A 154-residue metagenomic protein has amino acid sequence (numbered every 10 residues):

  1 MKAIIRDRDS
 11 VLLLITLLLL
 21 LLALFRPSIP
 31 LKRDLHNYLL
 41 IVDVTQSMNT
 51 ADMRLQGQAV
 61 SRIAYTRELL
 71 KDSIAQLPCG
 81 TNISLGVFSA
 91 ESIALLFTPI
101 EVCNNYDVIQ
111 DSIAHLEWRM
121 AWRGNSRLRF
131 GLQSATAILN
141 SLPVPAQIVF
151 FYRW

Functional and structural regions predicted by a protein language model:
M1-L40, V44-L55: Acidic, polar low-complexity linker/tail segments
L20, D43-T45, L85-A90, G131 (+2 more regions): DG-centered beta-turn motif at the end of beta-strands
R33, Y65, N104, R123-F130: Charged, alpha-helix-enriched surfaces in structured cytosolic catalytic cores of large nucleotide-utilizing machines
L35-Y38, M48-I83, E101-N105: …and closely analogous acidic/polar surface helices at protein-protein or active-site interfaces in A-domain-like
Q46, K71-N82, A114, W118 (+1 more regions): Sec-exported extracytoplasmic/periplasmic mature domains
M53-V60, L96-P99, L116-N125: Second-shell loop/turn segments in exported
R62-A64, S112, Q147: PDZ peptide-recognition modules
T81-L116, L128, Q133-L139: Short beta-strand-loop
